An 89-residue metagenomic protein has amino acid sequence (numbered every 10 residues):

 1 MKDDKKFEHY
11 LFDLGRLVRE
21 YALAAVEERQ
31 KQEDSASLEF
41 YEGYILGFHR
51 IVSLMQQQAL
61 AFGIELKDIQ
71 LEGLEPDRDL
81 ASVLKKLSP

Functional and structural regions predicted by a protein language model:
M1-F7, A81, K85-K86: Long, low-complexity intrinsically disordered regions enriched in Ser/Thr, Asp/Glu, Pro/Gly
K2-L38, E42: N-terminal acidic leader/helix
E20-Q30, S53-I64: Charged/polar positions within long, soluble alpha-helices
S35-S37, S53, S82, S88: Generic serine detector
G43-L54: Alpha-helical oligomerization interfaces
L60-P89: Charged low-complexity stretches with an acidic bias
